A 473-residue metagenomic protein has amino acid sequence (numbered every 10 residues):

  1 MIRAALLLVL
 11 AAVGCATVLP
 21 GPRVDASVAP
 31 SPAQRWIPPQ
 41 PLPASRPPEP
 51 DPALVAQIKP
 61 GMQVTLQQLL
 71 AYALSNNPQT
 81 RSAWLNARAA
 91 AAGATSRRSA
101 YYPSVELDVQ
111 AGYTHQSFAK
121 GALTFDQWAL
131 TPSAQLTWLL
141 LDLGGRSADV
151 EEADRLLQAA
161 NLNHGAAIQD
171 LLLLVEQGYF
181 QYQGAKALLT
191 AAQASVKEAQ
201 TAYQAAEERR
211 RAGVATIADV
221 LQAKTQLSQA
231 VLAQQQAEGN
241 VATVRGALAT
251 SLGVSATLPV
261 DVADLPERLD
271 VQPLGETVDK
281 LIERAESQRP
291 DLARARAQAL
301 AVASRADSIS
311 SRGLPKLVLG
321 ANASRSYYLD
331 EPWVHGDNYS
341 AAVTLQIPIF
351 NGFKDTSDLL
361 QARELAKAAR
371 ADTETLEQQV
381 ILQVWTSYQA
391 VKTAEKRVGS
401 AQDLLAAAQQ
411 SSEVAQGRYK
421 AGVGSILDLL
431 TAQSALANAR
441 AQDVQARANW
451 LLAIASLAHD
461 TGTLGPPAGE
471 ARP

Functional and structural regions predicted by a protein language model:
M1-Y72, E238-R284, A458-P473: Terminal intrinsically disordered/low-complexity segments used for targeting and assembly
A16, L162, A166-R284, S387-A390 (+4 more regions): Periplasmic alpha-helical coiled-coil/stalk elements that build and connect Gram-negative outer-membrane
A16-W36, A71-L141, L173, R245 (+5 more regions): A small-residue-enriched
R81-S82, R98-S99, L140-I168, A218 (+6 more regions): Sec/SRP-type N-terminal targeting helices
R210-V214, Y419-V423, D460: A short glycine-centered flexible hinge/capping loop motif at secondary-structure junctions
R418-A421, T431-A437, V444: C-terminal structured "cap/appendage" subdomains that terminate the fold
